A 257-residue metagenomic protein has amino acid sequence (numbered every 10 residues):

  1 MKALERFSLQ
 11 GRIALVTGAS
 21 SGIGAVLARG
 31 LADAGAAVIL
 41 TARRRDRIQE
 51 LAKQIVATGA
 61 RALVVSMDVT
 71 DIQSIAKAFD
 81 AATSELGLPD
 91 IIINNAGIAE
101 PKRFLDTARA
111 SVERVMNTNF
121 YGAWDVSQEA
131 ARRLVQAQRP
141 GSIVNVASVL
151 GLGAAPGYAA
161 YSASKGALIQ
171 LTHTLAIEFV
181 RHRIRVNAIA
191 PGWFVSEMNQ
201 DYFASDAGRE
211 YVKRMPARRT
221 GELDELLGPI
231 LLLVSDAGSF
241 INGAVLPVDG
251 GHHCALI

Functional and structural regions predicted by a protein language model:
M1-R6, G153, L231, N242-I257: Short C-terminal tail/terminal secondary-structure segment of NAD(P)H-dependent dehydrogenase/reductase domains
I13, S20-G22: Conserved glycine-rich cofactor-binding loop
R103-F104, S111-M116, N199, Y211: Substrate-binding pocket helix/loop in short-chain dehydrogenase/reductase
L105, G153-A159, R181, R218 (+1 more regions): Active-site loop immediately N-terminal to the catalytic Tyr-X3-Lys motif of short-chain dehydrogenase/reductase
S127, S164, T172: Active-site helix of classical SDR
R132, I177-R181, S239: Alpha-helical segment proximal to the catalytic Tyr-Lys
S148: Residue(s) in the substrate-gating loop at a strand-loop-helix junction that position the organic substrate next
